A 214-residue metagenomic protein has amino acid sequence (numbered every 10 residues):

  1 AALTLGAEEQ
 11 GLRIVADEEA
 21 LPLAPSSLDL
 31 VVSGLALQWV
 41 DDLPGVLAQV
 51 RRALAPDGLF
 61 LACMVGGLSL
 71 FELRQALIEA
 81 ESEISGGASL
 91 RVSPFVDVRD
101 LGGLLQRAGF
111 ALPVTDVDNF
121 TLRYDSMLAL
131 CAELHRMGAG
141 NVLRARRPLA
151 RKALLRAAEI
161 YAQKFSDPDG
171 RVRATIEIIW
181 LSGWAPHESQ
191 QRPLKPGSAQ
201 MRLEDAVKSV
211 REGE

Functional and structural regions predicted by a protein language model:
A1-L30, P44-G45: Class I SAM-dependent methyltransferase SAM/SAH-binding core
E8-E9, G45-L47, Q75-I78, L128-A129 (+1 more regions): Short, glycine/charged-enriched secondary-structure capping and boundary segments
Q10-G11, D57, F110-L112: A generic structural signal for alpha->beta connector loops
P22-A24, L35, L59: Glycine- and small hydrophobic-enriched segments that form the cores of compact globular domains
D29-P44, M64: A short SAM/SAH-binding and catalytic strip from SAM-dependent methyltransferases
P44-L59: A short glycine-rich, Lys/Arg-flanked "PGG" loop and its adjoining helix->strand segment in the class I
L61-A129, M137-P148: Conserved catalytic/acceptor-binding region of the Class I
A108, L128-E214: C-terminal lobe and adjacent flexible extensions of AdoMet/dcAdoMet transferase-like proteins
